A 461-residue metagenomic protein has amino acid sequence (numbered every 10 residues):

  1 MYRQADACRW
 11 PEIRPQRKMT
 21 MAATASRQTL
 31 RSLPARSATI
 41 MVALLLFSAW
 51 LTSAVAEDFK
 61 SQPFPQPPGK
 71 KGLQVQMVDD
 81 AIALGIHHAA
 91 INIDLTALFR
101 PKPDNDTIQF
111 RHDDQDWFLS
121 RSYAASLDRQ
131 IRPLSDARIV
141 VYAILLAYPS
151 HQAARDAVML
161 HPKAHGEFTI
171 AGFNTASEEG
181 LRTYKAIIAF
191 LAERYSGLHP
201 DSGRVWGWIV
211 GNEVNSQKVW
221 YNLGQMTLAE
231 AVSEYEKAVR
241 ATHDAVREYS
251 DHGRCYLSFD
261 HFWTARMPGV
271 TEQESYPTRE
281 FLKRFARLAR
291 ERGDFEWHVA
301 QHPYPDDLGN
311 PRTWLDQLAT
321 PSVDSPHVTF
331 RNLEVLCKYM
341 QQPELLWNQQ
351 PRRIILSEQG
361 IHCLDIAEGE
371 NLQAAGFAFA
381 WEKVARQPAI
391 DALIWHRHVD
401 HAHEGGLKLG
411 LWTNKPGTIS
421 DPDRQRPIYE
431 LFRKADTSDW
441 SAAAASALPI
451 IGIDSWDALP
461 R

Functional and structural regions predicted by a protein language model:
Q4-P11, A23, R27-T29, T39: Intrinsic, low-complexity polybasic segments
A38-W50: Bacterial N-terminal signal peptides
E57-T96: Boundary/entry segment of secreted carbohydrate-active catalytic domains
K70-G72, H88-A90, V140-Y142, V205-I209 (+4 more regions): Structural preference for beta-strand elements that scaffold enzyme active sites
L73-A83, F190, R194, R279-R287 (+1 more regions): Short, acidic/polar
H87-F110, D114-P268, D306-D307, H401-G405: Substrate-binding cleft and catalytic face of glycoside hydrolase catalytic domains, especially the flexible beta-alpha
E167, R204, V214, V219 (+2 more regions): Aromatic-rich peripheral "rim/lid" segments of glycoside hydrolase catalytic domains that contact and position glycan
I187, E193, R204, E230-E370: Noncatalytic carbohydrate-binding groove/subsite architecture in carbohydrate-active enzymes
